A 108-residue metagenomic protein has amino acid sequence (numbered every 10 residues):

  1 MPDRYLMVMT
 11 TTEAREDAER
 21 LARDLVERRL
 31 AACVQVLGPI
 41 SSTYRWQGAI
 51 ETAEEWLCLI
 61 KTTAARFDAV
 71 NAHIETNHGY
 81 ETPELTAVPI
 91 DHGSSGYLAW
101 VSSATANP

Functional and structural regions predicted by a protein language model:
M1-P108: Positively charged, small/polar-rich N-terminal and surface patches that mediate targeting and assembly and bind
